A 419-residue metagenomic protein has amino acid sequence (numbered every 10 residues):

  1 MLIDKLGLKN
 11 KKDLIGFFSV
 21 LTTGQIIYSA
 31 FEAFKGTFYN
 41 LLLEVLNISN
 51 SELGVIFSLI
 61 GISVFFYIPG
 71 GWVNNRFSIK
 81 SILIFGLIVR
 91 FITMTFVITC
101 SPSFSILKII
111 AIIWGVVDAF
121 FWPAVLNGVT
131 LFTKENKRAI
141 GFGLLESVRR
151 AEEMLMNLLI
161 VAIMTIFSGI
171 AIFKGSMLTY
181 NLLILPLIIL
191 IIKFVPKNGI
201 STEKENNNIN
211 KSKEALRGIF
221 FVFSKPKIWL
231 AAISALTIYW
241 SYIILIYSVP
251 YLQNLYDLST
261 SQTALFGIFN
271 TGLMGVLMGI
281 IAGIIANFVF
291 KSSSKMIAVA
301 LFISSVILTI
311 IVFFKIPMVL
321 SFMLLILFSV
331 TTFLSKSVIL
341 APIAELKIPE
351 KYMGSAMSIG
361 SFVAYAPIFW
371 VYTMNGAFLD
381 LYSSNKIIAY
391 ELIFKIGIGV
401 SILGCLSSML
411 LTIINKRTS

Functional and structural regions predicted by a protein language model:
L2-K11, G199-A231: Juxtamembrane intracellular "pre-TM" segments in multi-pass secondary transporters
K35-G36, M156, K225-G279, V371-Y372: Extracytoplasmic gate region of multi-pass secondary transporters
V55-W72, F269-I281: Central cavity-lining transmembrane alpha-helices of secondary-active solute carriers, predominantly the Major
F66-I79, M278-S292, L379-D380: Helix-to-loop junctions at the C-terminal end of transmembrane segments in multipass secondary transporters
I112-V148: Cytoplasmic helix-loop-helix junction between adjacent transmembrane helices in 12-TM secondary transporters
I140-M164, S361-Y372: Glycine-rich segments within core transmembrane alpha-helices of 12-TM secondary carriers
S292-I339: C-terminal transmembrane helical hairpin of 12-TM major facilitator-type secondary transporters
K347-S383: A late C-terminal transmembrane helix in Major Facilitator Superfamily
